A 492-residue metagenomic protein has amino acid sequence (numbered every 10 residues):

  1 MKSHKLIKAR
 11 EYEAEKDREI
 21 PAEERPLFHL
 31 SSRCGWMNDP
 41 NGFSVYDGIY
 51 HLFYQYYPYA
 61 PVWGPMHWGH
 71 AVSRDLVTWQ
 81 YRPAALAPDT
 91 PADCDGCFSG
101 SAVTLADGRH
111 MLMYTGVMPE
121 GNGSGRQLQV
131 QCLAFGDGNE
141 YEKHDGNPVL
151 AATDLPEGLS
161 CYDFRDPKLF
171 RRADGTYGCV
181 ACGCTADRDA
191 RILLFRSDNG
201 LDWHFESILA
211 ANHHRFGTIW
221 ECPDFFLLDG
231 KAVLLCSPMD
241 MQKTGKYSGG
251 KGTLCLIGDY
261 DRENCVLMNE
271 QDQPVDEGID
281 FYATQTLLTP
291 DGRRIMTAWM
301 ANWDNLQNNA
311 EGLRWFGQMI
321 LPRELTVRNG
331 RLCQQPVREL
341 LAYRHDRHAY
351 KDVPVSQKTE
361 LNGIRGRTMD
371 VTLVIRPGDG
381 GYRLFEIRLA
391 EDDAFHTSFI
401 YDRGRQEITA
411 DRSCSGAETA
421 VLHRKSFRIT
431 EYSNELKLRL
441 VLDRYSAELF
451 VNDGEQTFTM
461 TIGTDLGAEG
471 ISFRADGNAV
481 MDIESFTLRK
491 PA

Functional and structural regions predicted by a protein language model:
M1-D166, F170-F216, L227-E277, M300-D352 (+3 more regions): Beta-rich carbohydrate-recognition and catalytic domains
R10-K16, I257-D280, Q285-A492: Beta-rich accessory regions
